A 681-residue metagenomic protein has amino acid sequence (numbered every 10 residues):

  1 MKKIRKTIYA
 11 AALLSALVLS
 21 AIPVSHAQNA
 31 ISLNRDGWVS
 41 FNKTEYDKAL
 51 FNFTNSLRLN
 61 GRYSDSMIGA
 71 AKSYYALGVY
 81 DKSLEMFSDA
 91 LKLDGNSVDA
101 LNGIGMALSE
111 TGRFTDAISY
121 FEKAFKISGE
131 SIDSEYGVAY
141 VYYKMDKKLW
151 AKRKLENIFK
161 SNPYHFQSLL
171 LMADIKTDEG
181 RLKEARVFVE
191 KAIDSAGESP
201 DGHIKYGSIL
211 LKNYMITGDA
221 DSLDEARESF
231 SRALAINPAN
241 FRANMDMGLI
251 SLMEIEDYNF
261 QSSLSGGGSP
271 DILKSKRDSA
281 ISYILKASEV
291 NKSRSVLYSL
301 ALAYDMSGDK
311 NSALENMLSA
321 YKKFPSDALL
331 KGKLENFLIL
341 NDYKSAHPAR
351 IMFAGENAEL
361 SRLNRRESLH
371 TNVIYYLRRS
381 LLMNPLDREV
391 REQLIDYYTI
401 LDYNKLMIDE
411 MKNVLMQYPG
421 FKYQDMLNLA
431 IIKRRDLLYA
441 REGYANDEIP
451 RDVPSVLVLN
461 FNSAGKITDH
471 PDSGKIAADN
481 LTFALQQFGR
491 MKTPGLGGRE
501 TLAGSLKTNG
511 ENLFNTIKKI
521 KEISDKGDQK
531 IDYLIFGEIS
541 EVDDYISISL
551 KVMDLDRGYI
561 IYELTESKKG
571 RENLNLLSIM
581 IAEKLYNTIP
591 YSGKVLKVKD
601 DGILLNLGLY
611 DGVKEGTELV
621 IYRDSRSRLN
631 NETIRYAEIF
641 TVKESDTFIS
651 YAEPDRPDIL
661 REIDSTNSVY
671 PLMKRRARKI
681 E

Functional and structural regions predicted by a protein language model:
N29-I31, S64-D65, V98-D99, I132-D133 (+8 more regions): Helix-start (N-cap) detector for alpha-helical repeat units in TPR-like alpha-solenoids, especially tetratricopeptide
N42-K43, A76-L77, E110-T111, K144-M145 (+8 more regions): Register position in tetratricopeptide repeats
D246, M253, L264-P270, M306 (+5 more regions): Pro/Ala/Gly-rich low-complexity, hydrophilic intrinsically disordered segments
R451-N515: Short beta-strand->alpha-helix linker/helix-N-cap micro-motif that forms a surface specificity/interaction loop
S524, Q529-G570, E644-S645: Amphipathic beta-strand/beta-sheet edge segments enriched in Tyr/Trp
E563-T565, P590-K594, V598-K599, E618-E681: Beta-strand/loop-dominated core regions that host nucleotide or nucleotide-derived cofactor-binding catalytic loops
